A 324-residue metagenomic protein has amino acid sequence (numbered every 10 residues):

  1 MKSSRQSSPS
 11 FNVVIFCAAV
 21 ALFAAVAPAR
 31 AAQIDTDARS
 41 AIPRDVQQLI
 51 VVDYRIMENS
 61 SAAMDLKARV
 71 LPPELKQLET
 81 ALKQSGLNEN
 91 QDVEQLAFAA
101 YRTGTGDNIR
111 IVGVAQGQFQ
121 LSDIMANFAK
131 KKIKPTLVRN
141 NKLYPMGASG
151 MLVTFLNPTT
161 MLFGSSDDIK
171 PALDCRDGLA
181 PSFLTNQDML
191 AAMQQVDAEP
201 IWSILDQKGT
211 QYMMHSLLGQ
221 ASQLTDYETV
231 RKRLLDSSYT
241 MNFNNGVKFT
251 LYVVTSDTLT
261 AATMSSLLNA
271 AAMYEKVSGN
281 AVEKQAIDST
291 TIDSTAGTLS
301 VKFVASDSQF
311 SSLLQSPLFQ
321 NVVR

Functional and structural regions predicted by a protein language model:
K2-F16: Bacterial N-terminal signal peptides that target proteins for export
V14-A25: Bacterial N-terminal signal peptides
A31-G147, M189-T229, S266-T291, S300 (+2 more regions): Structural boundary/hinge residues at secondary-structure and domain interfaces
I50, M146-G178, G246, T291-F310: A short, solvent-exposed beta-edge/loop patch
L96-A99, M151-F155, S203, E228-N242: Broad, structure-driven detector of short, well-ordered beta-strand segments within folded domains
M125, A172-D174, A261-M264: Solvent-exposed, non-transmembrane alpha-helical starts
L152-M214: A conserved glycine-rich beta-strand in the N-terminal activation segment of trypsin-fold
K232-L259: Internal helical hairpin/lid segments
